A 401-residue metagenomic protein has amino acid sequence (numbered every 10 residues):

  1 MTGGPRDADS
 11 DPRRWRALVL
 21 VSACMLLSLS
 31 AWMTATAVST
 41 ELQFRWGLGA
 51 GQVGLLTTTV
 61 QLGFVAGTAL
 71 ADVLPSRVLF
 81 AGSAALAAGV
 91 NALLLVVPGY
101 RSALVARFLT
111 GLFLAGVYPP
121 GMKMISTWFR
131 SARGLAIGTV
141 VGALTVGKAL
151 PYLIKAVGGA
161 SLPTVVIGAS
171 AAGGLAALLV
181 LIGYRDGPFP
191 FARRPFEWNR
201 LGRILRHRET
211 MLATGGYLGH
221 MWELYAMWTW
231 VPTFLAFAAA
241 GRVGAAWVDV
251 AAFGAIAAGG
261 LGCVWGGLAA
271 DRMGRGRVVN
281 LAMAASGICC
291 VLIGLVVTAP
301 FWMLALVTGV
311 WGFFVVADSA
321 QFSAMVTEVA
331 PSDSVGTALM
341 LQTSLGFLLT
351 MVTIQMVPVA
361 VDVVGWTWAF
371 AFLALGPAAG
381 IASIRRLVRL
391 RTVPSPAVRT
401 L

Functional and structural regions predicted by a protein language model:
A35-T36, E209-G260, V264, S323 (+1 more regions): Extracytoplasmic gate region of multi-pass secondary transporters
A66-Y100, A270: Conserved MFS/SLC helix-loop-helix module at the cytosolic interface between two early adjacent transmembrane helices
V90, R101-T110, W302-V310: Paired small-residue
A106-A143: Cytoplasmic helix-loop-helix junction between adjacent transmembrane helices in 12-TM secondary transporters
S131, T139-Y184: Helix-loop-helix hairpin linking two adjacent transmembrane segments in secondary transporters
L181-R203, V393-R399: Flexible cytoplasmic inter-helical loops of multi-pass small-molecule transporters
M273-M325: C-terminal transmembrane helical hairpin of 12-TM major facilitator-type secondary transporters
T327-V364: A late C-terminal transmembrane helix in Major Facilitator Superfamily
